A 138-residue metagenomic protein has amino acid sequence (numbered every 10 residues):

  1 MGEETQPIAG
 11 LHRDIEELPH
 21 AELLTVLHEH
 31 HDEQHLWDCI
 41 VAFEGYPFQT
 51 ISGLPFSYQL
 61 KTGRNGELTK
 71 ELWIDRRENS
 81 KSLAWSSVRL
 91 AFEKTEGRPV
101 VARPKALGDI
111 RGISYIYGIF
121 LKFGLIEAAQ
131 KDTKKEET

Functional and structural regions predicted by a protein language model:
M1-T138: Intrinsically disordered, charged low-complexity linkers and terminal tails that flank or connect structured domains
